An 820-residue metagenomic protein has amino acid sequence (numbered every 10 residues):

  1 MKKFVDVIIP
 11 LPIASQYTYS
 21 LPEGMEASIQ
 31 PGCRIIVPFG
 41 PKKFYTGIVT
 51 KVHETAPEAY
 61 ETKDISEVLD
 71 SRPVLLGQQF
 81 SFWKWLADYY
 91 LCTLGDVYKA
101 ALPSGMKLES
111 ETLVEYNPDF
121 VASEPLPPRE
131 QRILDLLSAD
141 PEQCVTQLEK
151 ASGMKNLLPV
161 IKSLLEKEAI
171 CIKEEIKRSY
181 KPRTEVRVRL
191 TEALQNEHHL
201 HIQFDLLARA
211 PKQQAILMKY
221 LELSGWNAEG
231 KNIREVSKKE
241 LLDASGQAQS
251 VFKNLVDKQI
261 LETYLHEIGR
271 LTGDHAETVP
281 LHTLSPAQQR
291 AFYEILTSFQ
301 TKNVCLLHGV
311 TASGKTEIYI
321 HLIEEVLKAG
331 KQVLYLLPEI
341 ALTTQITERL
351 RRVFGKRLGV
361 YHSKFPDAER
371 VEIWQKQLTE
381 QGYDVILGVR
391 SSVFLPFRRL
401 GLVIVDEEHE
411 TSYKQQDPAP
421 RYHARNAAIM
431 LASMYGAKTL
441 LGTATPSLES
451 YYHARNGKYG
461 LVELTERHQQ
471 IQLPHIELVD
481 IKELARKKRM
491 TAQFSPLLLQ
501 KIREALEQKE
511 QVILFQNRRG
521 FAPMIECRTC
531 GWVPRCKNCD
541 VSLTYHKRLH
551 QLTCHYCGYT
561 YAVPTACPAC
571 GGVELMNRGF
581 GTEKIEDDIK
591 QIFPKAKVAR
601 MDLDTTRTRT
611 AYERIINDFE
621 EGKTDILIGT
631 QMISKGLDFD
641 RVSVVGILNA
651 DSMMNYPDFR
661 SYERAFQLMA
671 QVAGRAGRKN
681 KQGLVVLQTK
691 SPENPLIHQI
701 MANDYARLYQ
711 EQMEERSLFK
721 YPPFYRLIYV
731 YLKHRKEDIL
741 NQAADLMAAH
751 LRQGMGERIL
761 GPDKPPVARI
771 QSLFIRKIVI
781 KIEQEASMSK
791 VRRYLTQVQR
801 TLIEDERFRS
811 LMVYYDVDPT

Functional and structural regions predicted by a protein language model:
M1-I386, S392-T443, R455-I471, G754 (+1 more regions): Accessory, non-ATPase domains that flank or precede helicase/AAA+ motor cores in DNA-metabolism machines
S15-Y17, S237, R726-I728, F774-R776: Short amphipathic alpha-helical segments
P41, R519, S772: A short catalytic or substrate-binding loop motif that flags glycine-/basic-rich loops and adjacent residues that bind
V279-S285, Q289, T301-N741, A749 (+4 more regions): Inter-lobe coupling/hinge segments of SF2-like helicase ATPases
F593-A596, L751-I759, E804-R809: Short secondary-structure junctions
A749, Q753-F774, V813-Y815, P819: A carboxyl-terminal module marker
